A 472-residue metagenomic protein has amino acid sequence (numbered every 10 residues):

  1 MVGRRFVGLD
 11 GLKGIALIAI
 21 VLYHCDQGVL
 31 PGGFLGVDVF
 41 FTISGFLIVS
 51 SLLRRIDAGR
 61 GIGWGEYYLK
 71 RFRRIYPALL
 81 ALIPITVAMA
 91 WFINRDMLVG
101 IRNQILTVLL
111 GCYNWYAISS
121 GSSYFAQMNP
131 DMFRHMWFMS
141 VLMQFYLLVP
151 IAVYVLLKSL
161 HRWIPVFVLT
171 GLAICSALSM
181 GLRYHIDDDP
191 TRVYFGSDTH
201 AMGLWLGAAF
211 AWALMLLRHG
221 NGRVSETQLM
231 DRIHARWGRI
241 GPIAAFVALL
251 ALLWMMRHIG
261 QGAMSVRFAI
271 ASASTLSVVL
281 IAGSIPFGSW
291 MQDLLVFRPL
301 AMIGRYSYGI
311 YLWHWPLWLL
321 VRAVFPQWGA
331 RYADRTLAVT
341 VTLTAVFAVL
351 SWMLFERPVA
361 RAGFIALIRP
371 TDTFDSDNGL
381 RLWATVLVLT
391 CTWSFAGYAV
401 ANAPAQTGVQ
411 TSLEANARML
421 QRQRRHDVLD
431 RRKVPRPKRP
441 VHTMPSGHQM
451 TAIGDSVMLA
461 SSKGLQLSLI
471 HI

Functional and structural regions predicted by a protein language model:
V2-L9, I15-Y398: Hydrophobic membrane-embedded alpha-helices and membrane-water interface caps/short interhelical or interfacial loops
A362-T451: N-terminal secretory targeting modules
H448-K463: Catalytic nucleophile-elbow at a beta strand-turn-alpha helix junction centered on a G-D-S/GDSL motif, marking
L465-S468: Short Gly/aromatic-enriched secondary-structure transition segments
I470-I472: Conserved small/polar residues in nucleotide/adenosyl-binding loops
